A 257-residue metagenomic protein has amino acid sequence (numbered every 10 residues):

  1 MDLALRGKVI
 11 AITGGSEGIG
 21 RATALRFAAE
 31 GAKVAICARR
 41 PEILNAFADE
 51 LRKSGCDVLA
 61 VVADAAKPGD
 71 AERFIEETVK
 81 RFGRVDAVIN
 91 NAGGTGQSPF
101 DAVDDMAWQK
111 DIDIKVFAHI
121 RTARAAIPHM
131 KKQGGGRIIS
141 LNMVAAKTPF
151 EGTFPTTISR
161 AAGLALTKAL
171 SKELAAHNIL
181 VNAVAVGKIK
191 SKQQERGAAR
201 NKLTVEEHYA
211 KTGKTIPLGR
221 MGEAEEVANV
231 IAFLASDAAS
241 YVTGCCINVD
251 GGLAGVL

Functional and structural regions predicted by a protein language model:
V9, S16-E17: Conserved glycine-rich cofactor-binding loop
I89, A175, L180, V242-G244: Short, small/polar-rich loop/turn modules that mediate ligand/substrate recognition or access, typified
P99-F100, D104-I112, H208, T212: Substrate-binding pocket helix/loop in short-chain dehydrogenase/reductase
V103, P149-I158, A169, G197: Active-site loop-to-helix junction immediately N-terminal to the catalytic Tyr of the SDR YXXXK motif in Rossmann-fold
A123, S159, T167: Active-site helix of classical SDR
P128, K172-A176, S240: Alpha-helical segment proximal to the catalytic Tyr-Lys
T148, A232, T243-L257: Short C-terminal tail/terminal secondary-structure segment of NAD(P)H-dependent dehydrogenase/reductase domains
